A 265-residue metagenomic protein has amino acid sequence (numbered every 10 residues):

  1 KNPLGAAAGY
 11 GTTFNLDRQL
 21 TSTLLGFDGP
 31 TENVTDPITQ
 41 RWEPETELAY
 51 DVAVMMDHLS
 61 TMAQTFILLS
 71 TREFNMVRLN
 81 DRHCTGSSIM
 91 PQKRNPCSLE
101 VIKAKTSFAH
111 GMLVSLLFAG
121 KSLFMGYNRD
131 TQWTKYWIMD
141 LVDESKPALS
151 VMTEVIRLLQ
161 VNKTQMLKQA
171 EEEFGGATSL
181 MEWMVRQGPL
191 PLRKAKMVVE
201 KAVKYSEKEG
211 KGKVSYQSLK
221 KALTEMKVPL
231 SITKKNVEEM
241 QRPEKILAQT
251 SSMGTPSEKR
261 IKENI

Functional and structural regions predicted by a protein language model:
K1-K121: Internal glycine-rich alpha/beta core junctions
M90-I265: Glycine-rich cofactor/substrate-binding loops
